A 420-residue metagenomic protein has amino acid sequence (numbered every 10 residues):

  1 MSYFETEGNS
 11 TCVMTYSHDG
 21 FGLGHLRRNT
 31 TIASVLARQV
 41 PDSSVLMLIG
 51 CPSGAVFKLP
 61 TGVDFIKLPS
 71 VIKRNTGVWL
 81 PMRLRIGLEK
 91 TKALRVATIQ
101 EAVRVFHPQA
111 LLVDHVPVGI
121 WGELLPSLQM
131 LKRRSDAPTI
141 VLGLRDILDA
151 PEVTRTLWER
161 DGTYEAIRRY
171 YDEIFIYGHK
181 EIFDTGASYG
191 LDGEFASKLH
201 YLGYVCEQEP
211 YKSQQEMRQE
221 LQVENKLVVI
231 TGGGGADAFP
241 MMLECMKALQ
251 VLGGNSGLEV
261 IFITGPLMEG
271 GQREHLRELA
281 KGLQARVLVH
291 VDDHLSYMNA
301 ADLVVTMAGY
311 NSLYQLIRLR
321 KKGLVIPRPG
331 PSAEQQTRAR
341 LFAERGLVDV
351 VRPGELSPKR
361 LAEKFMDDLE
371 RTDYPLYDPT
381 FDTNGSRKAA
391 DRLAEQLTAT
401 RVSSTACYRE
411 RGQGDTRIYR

Functional and structural regions predicted by a protein language model:
S10, T15-S17, V35-K90, L94-V96: Conserved nucleotide-sugar phosphate-binding/catalytic loop shared by glycosyltransferases and other
S17-T30, F239-P240: A short, glycine/small-residue-rich beta-strand->loop->alpha-helix junction that serves as a flexible
Q100-R169: Conserved nucleotide-sugar donor-interacting segment of glycosyltransferase catalytic cores, predominantly GT-B
L144-F239, G270: A nucleotide-sugar donor-handling region in carbohydrate enzymes
Y204-L303, Q336, G354: Donor-nucleotide binding loops and adjacent catalytic segments primarily of GT-B fold Leloir glycosyltransferases
D292-T337: A donor-sugar binding/catalytic signature common to diverse glycosyltransferases and related nucleotide-sugar
G330-K364: Change "using UDP/GDP/dTDP sugars" to "using nucleotide sugars
E363, D368-R420: C-terminal amphipathic helix plus adjacent low-complexity, charged tail appended to glycosyltransferase catalytic
